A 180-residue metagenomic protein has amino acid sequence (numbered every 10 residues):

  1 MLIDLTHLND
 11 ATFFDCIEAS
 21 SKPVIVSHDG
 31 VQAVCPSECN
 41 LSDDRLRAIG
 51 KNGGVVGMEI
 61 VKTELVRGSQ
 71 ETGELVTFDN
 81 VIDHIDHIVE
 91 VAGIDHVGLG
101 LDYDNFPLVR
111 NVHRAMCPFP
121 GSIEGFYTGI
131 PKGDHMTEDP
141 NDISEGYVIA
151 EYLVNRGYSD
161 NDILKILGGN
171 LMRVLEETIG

Functional and structural regions predicted by a protein language model:
M1-I25, E38-G54, D79-D95: Histidine/acidic residue-rich metal-binding segments in metalloenzymes
I3, H28, V56, D102 (+1 more regions): Conserved, mostly hydrophobic/aromatic
L8-F14, V31-V34, K62-V66, N105-P107: Active-site environment of divalent metal-dependent phosphoester hydrolases
I17-P23, S27, V76-E90, H113-Y127 (+2 more regions): Short, electropositive alpha-helical surface patch
G30-S42, V56, Q70-L75: Glycine-rich tight-turn/loop motif centered on a GG-T
E59-G100, D104-P107: Active-site capping/gating regions of soluble enzymes
I60, A92-C117, G121-D139: Short acidic/histidine-rich active-site segments
P131-G180: Mid-to-C-terminal alpha-helical segments outside catalytic/metal-binding sites
